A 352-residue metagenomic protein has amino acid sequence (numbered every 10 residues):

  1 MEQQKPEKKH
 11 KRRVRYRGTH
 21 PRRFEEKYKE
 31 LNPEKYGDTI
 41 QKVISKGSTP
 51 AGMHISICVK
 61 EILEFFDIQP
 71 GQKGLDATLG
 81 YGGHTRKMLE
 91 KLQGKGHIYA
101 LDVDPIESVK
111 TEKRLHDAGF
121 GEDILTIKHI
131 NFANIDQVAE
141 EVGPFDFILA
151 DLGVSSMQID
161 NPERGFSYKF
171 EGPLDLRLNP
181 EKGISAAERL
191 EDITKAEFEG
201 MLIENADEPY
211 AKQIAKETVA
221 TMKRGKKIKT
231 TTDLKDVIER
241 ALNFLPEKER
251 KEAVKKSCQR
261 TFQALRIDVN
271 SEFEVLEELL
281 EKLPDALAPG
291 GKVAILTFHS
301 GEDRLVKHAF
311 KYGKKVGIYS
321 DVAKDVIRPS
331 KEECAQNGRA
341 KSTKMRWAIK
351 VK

Functional and structural regions predicted by a protein language model:
M1-K352: S-adenosyl-L-methionine-dependent methyltransferase catalytic core, i.e., the SAM/SAH-binding region
